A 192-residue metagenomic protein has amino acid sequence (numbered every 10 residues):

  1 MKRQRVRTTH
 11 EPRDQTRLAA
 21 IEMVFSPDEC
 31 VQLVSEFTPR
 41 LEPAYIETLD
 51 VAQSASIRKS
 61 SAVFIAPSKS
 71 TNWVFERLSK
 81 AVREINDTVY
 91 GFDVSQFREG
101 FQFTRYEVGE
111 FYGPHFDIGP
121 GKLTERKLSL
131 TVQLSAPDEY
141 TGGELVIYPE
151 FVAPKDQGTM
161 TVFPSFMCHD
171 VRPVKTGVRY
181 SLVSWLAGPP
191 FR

Functional and structural regions predicted by a protein language model:
M1-M160, F166-R192: Fe(II)/2-oxoglutarate oxygenase catalytic core
